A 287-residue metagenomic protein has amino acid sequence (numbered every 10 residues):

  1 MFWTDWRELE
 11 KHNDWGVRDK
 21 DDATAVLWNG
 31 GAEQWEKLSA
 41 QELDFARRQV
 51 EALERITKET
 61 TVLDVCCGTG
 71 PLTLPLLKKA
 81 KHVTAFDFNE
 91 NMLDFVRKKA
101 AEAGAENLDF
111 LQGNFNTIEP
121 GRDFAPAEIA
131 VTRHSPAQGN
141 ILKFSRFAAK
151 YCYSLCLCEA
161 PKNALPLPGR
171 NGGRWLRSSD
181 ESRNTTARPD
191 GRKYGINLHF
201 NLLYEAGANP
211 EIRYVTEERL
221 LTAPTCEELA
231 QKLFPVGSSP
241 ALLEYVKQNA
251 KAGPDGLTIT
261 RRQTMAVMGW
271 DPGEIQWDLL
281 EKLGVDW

Functional and structural regions predicted by a protein language model:
M1-I56: Conserved class I S-adenosyl-L-methionine
E59-G68: Conserved class I S-adenosyl-L-methionine
P71, L76-T117: Class I SAM-dependent methyltransferase SAM/SAH-binding core
T117-F124: Short conserved loop adjoining the S-adenosyl-L-methionine
P136-A148: A short, conserved alpha-helix within the catalytic core of class I
Y153-D190: Conserved class I S-adenosyl-L-methionine
R192-G207: Short alpha-helix
E211-W287: Conserved Class I S-adenosyl-L-methionine
